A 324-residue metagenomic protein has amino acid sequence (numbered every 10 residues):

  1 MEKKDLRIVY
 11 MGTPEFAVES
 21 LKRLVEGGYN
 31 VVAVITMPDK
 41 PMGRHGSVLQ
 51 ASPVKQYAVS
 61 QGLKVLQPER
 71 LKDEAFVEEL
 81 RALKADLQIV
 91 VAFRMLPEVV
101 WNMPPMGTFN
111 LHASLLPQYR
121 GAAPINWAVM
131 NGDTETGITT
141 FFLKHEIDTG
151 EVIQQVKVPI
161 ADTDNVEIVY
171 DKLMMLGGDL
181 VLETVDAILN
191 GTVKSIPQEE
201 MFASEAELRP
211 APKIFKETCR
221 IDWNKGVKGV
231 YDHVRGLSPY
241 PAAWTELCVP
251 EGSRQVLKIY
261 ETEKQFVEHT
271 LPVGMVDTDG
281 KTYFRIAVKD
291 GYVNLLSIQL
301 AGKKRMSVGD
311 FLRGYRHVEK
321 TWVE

Functional and structural regions predicted by a protein language model:
M1-H45: N-terminal Rossmann-like dinucleotide-binding module
T13-F16, E69-K72, A92-M95, Q265: Short beta->alpha connector loops
V18, A51, D73-V77, R94 (+1 more regions): Structural motif corresponding to alpha-helix initiation and N-cap regions
G27-N30, L87-P210, E217: Donor/substrate-binding cores of folate-linked one-carbon enzymes
P41-D86: N-terminal glycine-/serine-/threonine-rich beta1-alpha1-beta2 phosphate-ribose binding loop of Rossmann-like
A203-E324: Internal anion-binding site segments
